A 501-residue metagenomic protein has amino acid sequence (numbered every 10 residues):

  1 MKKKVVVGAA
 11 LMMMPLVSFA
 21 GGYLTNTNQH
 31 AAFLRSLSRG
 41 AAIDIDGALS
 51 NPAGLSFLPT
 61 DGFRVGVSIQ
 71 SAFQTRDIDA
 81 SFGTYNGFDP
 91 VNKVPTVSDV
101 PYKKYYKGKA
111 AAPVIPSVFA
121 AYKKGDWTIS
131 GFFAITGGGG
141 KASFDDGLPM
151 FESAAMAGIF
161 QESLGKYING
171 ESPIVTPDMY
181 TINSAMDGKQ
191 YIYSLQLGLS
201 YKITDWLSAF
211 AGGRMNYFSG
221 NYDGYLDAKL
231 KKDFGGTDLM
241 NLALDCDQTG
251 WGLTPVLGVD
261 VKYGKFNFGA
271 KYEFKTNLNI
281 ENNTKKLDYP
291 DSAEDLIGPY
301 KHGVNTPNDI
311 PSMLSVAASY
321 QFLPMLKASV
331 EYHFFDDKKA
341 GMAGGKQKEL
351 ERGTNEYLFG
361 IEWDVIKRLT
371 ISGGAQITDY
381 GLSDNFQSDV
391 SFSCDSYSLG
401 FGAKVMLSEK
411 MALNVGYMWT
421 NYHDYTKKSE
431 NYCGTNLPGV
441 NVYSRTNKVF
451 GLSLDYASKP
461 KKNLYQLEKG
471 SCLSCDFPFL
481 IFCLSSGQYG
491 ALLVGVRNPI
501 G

Functional and structural regions predicted by a protein language model:
M1-A20: Gram-negative bacterial Sec-dependent N-terminal signal peptides
M12-M13, T60, N498: Repetitive helical segments and hydrophobic/amphipathic motifs
L16-G138, F392: N-terminal, post-signal peptide beta-strand-biased segments of exported outer-membrane/organellar beta-barrel and other
G21-S38, A42-I43, I115-P116, A121-C472: Outer-membrane beta-barrel porins/channels
N463-G487, L492: Positively charged N-terminal leader segments that act as targeting/secretion signals
L492, V496-I500: Short, intrinsically disordered C-terminal tails of secreted or membrane-associated proteins
